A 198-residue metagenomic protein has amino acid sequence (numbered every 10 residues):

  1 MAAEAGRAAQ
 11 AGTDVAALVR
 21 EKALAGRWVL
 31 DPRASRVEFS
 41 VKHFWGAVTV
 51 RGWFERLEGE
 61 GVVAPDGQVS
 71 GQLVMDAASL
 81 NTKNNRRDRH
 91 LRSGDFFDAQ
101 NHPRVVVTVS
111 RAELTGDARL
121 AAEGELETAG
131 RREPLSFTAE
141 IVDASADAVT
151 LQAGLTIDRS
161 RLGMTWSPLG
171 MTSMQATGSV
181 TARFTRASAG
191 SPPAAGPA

Functional and structural regions predicted by a protein language model:
M1-A198: Low-complexity, acidic/polar, glycine-enriched regions of mature
